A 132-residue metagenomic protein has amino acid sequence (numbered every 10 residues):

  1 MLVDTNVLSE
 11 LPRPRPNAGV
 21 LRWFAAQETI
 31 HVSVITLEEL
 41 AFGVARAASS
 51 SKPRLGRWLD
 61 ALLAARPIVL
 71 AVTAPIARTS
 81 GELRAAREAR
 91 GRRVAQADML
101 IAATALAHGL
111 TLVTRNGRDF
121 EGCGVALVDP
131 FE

Functional and structural regions predicted by a protein language model:
M1-S33, A45-A65: Short, well-structured N-terminal submotif of metal-dependent ribonuclease cores
L8, L37-L40, A77, F120: A generic structural signal for short hydrophobic patches within well-formed alpha-helices
P14, R115-R118: Short, polar loop motifs at secondary-structure junctions
F42-A45, K52-P53, I68-R115: Active-site neighborhoods of divalent-metal-dependent phosphate/nucleic-acid chemistry enzymes
R118, D129-E132: Short, C-terminally biased terminal segments at protein or domain edges
